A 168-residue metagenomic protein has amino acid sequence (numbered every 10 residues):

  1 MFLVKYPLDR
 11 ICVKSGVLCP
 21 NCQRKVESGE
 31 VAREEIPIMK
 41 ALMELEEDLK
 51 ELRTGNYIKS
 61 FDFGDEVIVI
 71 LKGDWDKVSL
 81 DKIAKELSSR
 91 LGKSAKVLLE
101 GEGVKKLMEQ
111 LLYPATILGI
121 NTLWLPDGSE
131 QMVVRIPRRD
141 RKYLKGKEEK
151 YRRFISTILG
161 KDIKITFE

Functional and structural regions predicted by a protein language model:
M1-Y143, K147-E168: RNA-contacting regions in translation and RNA-metabolism proteins, encompassing KH/S1 modules where present
